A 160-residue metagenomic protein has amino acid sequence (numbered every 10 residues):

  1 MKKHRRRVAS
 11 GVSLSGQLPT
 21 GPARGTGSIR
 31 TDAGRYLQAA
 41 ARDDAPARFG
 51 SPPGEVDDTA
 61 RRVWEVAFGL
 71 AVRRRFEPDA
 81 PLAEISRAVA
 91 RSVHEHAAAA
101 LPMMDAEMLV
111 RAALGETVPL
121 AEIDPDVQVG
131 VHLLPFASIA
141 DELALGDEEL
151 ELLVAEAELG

Functional and structural regions predicted by a protein language model:
M1-T31: Actinobacteria-biased recognition of intrinsically disordered, low-complexity terminal regions
P22, T26, P46-D57, H96 (+2 more regions): Alpha-helical rod/repeat scaffolding segments in eukaryotic adaptors/tethers and long-chain four-helix cytokines
D32, Y36-A39, E84, A88 (+2 more regions): Charge-rich, solvent-exposed alpha-helical interaction surfaces
Q38-E55, A90-R91, M108-A121: Short amphipathic alpha-helical segments and their helix-coil junctions
R42-P78: N-terminal interaction modules that seed assembly of large macromolecular complexes
L82-L109: Charged low-complexity stretches with an acidic bias
M108-G160: Amphipathic alpha-helical binding modules
